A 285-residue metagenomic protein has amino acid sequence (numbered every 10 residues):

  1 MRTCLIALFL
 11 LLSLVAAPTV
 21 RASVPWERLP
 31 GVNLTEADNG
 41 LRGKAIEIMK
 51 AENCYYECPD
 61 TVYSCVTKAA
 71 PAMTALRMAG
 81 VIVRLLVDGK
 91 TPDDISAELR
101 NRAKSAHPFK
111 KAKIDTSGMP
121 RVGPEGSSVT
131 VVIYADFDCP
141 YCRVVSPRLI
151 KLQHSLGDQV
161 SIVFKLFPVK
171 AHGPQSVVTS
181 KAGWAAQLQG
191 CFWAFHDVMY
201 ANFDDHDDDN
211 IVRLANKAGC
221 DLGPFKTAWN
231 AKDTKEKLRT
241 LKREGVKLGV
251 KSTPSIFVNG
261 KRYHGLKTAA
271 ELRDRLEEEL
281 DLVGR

Functional and structural regions predicted by a protein language model:
M1-C4: Positively charged n-region of N-terminal signal peptides that target proteins for export
I6-V15: Bacterial N-terminal signal peptides
S23-P30, K104-V122: N-terminal "domain-start" segment that seeds a small globular fold
N39-G43, I114-V129, H154: A short beta-strand-turn-helix
N39-Y55: Immediate flanking context of iron-sulfur cluster ligation sites
A51-T67, F137-Y141: Local cysteine-cluster metal-coordination motifs and their immediate loop/turn environment, predominantly Fe-S cluster
M73-T74, V132-A135, Y141-Q153, K165 (+1 more regions): C-terminal cap of thioredoxin/glutaredoxin-like
D158-V177, K232-K235: Thiol-based oxidoreductase modules, predominantly thioredoxin-like and allied folds used for disulfide exchange
